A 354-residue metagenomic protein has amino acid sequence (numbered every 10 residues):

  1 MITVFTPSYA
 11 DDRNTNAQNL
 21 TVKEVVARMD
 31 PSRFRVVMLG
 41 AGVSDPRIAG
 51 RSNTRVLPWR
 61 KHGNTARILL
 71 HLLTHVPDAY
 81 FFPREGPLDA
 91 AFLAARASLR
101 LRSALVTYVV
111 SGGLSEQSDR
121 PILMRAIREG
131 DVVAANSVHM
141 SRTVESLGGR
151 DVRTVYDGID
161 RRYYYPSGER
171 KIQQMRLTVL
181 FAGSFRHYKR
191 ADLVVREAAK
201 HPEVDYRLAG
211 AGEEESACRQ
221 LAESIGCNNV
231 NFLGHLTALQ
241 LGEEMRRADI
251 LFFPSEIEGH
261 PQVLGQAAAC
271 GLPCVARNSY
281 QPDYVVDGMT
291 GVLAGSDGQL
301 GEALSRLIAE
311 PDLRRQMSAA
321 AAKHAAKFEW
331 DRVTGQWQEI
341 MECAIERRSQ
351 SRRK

Functional and structural regions predicted by a protein language model:
T3-F5, I172-K189, V195-H201, R207: Conserved donor-binding/catalytic core segment of Leloir-type glycosyltransferases
Y9-A10, L88, S103-D119: A short, histidine- and acid-enriched strand-loop-helix "catalytic/donor-clamping" loop that lines the nucleotide-sugar
I127, H235-L236, E243-A248: Short alpha-helical donor nucleotide-sugar binding micro-motif in glycosyltransferases
H139, G158: Carbohydrate-associated surface elements
R219-L236: Nucleotide-activated donor-binding/catalytic signature segment of Leloir-type glycosyltransferases, i.e., the conserved
E256: Aromatic "clamp/platform" in nucleotide-sugar-dependent glycosyltransferases that forms part of the donor/acceptor
P273-A276: Short hydrophobic beta-strand element within catalytic cores of glycosyltransferases and related nucleotide-activated
D287-G298, R306-P311: Conserved acidic donor-binding segment of nucleotide-sugar-dependent glycosyltransferases
